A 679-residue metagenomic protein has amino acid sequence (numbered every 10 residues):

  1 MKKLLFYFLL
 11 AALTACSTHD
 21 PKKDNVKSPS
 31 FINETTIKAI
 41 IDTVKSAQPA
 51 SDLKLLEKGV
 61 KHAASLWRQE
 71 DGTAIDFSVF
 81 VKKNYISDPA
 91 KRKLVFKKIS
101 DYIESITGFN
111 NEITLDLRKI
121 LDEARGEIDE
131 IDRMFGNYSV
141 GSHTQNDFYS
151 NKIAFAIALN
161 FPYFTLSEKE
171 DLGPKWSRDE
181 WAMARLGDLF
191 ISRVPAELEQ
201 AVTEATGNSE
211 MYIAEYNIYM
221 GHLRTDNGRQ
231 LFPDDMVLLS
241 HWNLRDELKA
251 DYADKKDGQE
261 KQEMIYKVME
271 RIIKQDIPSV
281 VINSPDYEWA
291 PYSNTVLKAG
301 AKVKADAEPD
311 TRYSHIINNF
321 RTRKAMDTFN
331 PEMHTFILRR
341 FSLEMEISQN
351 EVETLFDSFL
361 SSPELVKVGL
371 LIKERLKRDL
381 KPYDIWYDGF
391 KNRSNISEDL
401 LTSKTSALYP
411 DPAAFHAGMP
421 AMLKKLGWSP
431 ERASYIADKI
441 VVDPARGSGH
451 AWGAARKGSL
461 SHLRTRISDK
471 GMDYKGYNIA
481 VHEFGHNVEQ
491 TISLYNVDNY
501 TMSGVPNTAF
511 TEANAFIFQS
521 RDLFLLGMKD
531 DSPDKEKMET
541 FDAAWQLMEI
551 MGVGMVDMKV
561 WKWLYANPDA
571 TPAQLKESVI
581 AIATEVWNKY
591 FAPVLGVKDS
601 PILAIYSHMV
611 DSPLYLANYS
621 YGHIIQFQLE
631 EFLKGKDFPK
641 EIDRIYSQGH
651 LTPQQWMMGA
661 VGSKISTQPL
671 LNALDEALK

Functional and structural regions predicted by a protein language model:
K2-Y7: Sec-dependent signal peptide recognition, specifically the positively charged N-region followed immediately by
T14-A15: C-terminal motif of bacterial Sec signal peptides marking the signal peptidase cleavage site
D20-E263, K267, R271-P291, T295 (+2 more regions): C-terminal, non-catalytic "cap/extension" segments appended to globular domains
L238-L244, D388-N395, A451-L463, F484-Y495 (+2 more regions): Active-site-adjacent bridging/hinge elements
K324, I492-N496, Y500-W545, G622 (+1 more regions): Post-HExxH zinc-binding segment in Zn-dependent metallohydrolases
N395-S459: Auxiliary, metal-adjacent structural segments of Zn-dependent hydrolase domains
P410, H450-A451, I467-I479, T501-F510 (+3 more regions): Alpha-helix capping and helix-loop boundary segments enriched in small/acidic/polar residues
L463-L494, A515-F516: Active-site recognition of the HExxH zinc-binding catalytic motif
